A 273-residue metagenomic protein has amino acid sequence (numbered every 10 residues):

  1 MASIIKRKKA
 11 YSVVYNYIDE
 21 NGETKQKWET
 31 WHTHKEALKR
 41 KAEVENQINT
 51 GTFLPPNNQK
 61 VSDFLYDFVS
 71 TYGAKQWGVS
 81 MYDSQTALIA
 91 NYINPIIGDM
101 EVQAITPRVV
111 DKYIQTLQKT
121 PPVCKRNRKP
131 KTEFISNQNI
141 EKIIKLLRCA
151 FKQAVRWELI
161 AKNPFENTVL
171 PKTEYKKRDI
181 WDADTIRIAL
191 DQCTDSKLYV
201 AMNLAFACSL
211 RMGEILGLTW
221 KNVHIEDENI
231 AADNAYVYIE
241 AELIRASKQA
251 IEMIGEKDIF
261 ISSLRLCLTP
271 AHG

Functional and structural regions predicted by a protein language model:
A2-N58: Short, surface-exposed polybasic/aromatic micro-patch for ligand or macromolecular engagement
S3, Y17, K27, V69-L159 (+1 more regions): N-terminal core-binding DNA-recognition domain of tyrosine site-specific recombinases/integrases
I5, V14, T30-H32, Y66 (+6 more regions): Residue-level detector of conserved, well-ordered beta-strand and adjacent loop positions that form binding/recognition
R7, S12-V14, N167-L170, D179 (+2 more regions): Conserved tyrosine-mediated DNA breakage-rejoining catalytic core shared by Y-recombinases
D19, E174, L243-R245: Active-site/binding-pocket entry motifs
T50-F53, G98-D99, A154-N163, H224: Surface-exposed helix-capping loop/turn segments at secondary-structure junctions
Q59-F64, E101, T219: Short, structural beta-strand-to-alpha-helix junction motif
V123-R126, K131-N137, E141-I143, R156 (+4 more regions): Basic, Lys/Arg- and aromatic-enriched nucleic-acid-binding interface segment
